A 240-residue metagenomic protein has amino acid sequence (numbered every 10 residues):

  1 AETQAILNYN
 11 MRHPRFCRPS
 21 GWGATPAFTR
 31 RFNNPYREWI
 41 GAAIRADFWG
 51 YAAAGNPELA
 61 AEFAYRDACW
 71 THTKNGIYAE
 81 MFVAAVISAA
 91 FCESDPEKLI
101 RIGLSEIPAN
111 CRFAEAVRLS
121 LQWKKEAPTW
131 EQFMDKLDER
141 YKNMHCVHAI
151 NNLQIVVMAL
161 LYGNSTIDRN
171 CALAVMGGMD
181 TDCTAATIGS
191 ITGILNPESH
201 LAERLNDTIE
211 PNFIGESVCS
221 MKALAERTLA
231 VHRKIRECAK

Functional and structural regions predicted by a protein language model:
A1-K240: Structured, active/binding-site neighborhoods that engage oxygen-rich ligands
